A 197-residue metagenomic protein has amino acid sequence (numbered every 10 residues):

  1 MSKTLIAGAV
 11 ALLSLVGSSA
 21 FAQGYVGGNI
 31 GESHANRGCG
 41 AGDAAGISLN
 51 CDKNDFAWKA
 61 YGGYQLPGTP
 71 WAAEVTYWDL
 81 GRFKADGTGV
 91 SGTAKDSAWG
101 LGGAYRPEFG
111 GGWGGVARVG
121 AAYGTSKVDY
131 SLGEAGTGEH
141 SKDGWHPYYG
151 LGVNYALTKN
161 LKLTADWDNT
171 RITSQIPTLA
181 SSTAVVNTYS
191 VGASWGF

Functional and structural regions predicted by a protein language model:
S2-L5, S19-F197: Gram-negative outer-membrane beta-barrel domains
G8-V16: Bacterial N-terminal signal peptides
